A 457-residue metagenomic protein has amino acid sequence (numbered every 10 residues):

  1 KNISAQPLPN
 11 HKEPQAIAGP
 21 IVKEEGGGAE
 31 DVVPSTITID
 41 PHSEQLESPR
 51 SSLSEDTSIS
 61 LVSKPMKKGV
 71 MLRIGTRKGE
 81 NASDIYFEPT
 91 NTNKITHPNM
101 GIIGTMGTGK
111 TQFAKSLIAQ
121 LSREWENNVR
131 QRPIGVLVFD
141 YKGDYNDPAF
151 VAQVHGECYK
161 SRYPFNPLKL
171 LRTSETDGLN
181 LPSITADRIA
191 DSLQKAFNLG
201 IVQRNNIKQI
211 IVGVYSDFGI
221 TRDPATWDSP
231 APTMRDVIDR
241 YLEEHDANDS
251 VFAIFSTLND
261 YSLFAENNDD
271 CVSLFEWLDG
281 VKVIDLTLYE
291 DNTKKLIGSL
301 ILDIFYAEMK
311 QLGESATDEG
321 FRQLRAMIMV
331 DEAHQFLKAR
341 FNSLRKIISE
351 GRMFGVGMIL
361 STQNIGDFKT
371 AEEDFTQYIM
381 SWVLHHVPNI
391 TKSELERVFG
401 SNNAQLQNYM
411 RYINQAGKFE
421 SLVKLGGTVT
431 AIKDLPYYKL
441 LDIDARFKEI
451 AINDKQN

Functional and structural regions predicted by a protein language model:
K1-T108, F113, L117-N127: Basic- and hydrophobic-enriched, low-structure N-terminal and domain-boundary segments that flank ATP-binding catalytic
N2-L53, L296-I297, R411-N457: Conserved P-loop NTPase motor module
S116-V356, K369-A371, Y412-G426: P-loop NTPase motor domains
T362: H-loop/switch region of ABC-family ATPase nucleotide-binding domains
E373-L384: A short helix-turn-beta junction within AAA+ P-loop NTPase domains corresponding to the substrate/partner-engaging
I390-V398: Conserved AAA+ ATPase core "coupling" helix
N402-I413: Phosphate/diphosphate-binding loops
